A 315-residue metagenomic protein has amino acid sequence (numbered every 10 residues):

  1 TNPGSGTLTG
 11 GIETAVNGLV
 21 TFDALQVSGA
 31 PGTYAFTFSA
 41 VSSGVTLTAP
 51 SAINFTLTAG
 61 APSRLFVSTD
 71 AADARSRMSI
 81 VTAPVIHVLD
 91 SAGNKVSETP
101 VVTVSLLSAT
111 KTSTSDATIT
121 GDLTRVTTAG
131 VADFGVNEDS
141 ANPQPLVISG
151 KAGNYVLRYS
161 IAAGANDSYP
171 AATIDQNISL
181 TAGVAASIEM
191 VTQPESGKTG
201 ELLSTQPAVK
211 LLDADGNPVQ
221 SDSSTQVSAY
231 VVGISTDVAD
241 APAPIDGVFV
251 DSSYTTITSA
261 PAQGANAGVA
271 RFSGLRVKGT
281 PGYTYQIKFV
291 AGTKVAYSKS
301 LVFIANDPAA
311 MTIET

Functional and structural regions predicted by a protein language model:
T1-Q26, L106-L146, Y230, T236-L275: Extracellular beta-sheet repeat scaffolds used for adhesion and glycan interaction
G4-G6, A35, V41-S97, S105-I119 (+5 more regions): Short S/T/G/P-enriched beta-strand
I12, G29-P31, P84, L123 (+5 more regions): Solvent-exposed, flexible loop/coil residues
A15-V16, T33-A35, T127-T128, N154-R158 (+2 more regions): Secondary-structure boundary/capping motif
V16-N17, A30, S76-M78, E98 (+4 more regions): Surface-exposed loops/turns
Q26-G32, V147-A152, R276-Y283: Surface-exposed, short loops/turns at beta-strand junctions within beta-sandwich domains
V27, S91, D139, A214 (+1 more regions): Residue-level marker of positions within ordered structural domains that often coincide with functionally constrained
S28-A30, T103-S105, Q226-A229, K278-T280: A short acidic/small-residue loop/turn micro-motif
